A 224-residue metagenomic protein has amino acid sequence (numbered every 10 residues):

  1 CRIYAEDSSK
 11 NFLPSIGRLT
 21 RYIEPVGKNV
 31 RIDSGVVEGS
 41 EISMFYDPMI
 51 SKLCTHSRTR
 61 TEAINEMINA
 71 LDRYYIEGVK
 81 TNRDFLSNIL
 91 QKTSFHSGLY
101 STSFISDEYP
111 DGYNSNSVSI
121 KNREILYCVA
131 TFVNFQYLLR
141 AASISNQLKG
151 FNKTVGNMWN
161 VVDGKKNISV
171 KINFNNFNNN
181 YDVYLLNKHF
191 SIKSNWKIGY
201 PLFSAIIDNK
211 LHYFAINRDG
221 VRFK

Functional and structural regions predicted by a protein language model:
R2-S191: Catalytic cores of soluble metabolic enzymes centered on carboxylation/carboxyl-transfer
K10, I207-K224: Structured, non-catalytic alpha/beta "coupling" segments that mediate domain-domain communication and provide generic
N152-T154, K165, W196-I198, I207-N209 (+1 more regions): Short solvent-exposed loop/turn micro-motifs enriched in small/polar/acidic residues
G156-M158, N180, Y200-S204, Y213 (+1 more regions): Short, acidic/polar N-cap/turn motifs at the starts of alpha helices
V161, V183-L185, A205, I216 (+1 more regions): Short aromatic-centered micro-motifs
N175-F177, G199, D219: Structural motif
K188-H212: A conserved acidic, glycine/proline-rich C-terminal tail/linker
